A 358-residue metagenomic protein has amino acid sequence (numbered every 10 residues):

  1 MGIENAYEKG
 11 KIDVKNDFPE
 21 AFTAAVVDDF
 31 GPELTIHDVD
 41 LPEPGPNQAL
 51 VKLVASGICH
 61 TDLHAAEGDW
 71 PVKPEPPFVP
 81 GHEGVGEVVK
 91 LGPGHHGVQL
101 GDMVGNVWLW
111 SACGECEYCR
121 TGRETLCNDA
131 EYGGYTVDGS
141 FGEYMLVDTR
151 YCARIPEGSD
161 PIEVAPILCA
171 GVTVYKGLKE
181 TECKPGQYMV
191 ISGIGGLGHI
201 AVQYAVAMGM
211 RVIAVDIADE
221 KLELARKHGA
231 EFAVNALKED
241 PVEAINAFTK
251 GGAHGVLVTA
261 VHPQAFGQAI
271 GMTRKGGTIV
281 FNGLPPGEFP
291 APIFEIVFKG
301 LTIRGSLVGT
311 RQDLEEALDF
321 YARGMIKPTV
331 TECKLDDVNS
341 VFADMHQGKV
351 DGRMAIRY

Functional and structural regions predicted by a protein language model:
G2-E20, G267-G271, R311-Y358: C-terminal hydrophobic helical "lid"/dimerization subdomain of Rossmann-like NAD(P)H-dependent oxidoreductases
K15, D40-L41, E75-H82, V107 (+3 more regions): Short Gly/Pro-enriched turn/cap motifs at secondary-structure boundaries
P42-S56, D69-E117, P156-S159: Glycine-rich beta-strand-centered segment in the early N-terminal region that forms part of a ligand/cofactor-binding
A55, V107, L257-A260, Y358: Short, well-ordered coil/turn residues at beta-beta hairpins and beta-strand->alpha-helix junctions within
K73, S111-S192: NAD(P)H dinucleotide-binding glycine-rich loop of Rossmann-like/cofactor-binding domains, especially the beta1-alpha1
E157-E239, E243-A244, L257: Mid-domain Rossmann-like dinucleotide-binding core that forms the NAD(H)/NADP(H) cofactor-binding site
T181-P185, I217, E223-T302, V350: Glycine-rich cofactor phosphate-binding loops and adjacent beta1-alpha1 units of small-molecule cofactor enzyme domains
